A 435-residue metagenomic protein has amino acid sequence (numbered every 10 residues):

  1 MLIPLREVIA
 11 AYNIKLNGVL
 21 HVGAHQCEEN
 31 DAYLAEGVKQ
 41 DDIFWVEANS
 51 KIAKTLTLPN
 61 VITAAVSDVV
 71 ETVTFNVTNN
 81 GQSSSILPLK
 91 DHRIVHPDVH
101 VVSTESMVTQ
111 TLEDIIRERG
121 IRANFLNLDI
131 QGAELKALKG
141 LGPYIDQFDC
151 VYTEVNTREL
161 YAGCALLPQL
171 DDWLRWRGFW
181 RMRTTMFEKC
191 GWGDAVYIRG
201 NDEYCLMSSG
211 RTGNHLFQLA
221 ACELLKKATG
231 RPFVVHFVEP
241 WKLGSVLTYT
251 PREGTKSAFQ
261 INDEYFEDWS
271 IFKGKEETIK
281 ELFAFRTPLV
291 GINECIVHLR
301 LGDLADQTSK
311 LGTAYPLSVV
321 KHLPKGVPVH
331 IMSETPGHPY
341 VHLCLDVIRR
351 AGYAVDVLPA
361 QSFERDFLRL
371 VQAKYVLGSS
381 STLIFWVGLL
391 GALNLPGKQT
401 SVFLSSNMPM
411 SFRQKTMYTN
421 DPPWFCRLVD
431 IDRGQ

Functional and structural regions predicted by a protein language model:
M1-D202: Phosphate/nucleotide-binding beta-alpha loop and adjacent structural elements of enzyme active sites
V8, A32-E36, T55, K136-Y144 (+5 more regions): A short acidic, amphipathic alpha-helical/loop segment
G18, D42, P232, P328 (+1 more regions): Residues at the starts of beta-strands that form the adenosine-phosphate
W45-E47, F148-N156, V234-V238, V329-T335 (+1 more regions): Short internal beta-strands
L56-L58, A165-L174, K242-G254, H338-A351 (+1 more regions): Short, aromatic/basic amphipathic alpha-helical patches
C205, F233-V327, P336-H338, N420 (+1 more regions): Secretory-pathway luminal glycosyltransferase catalytic domains
S208-F217, D306-S309: A short, glycine/small-residue-rich beta-strand->loop->alpha-helix junction that serves as a flexible
T212, V327-T419: Donor-binding and catalytic core of enzymes assembling or modifying cell-surface/extracellular glycoconjugates
